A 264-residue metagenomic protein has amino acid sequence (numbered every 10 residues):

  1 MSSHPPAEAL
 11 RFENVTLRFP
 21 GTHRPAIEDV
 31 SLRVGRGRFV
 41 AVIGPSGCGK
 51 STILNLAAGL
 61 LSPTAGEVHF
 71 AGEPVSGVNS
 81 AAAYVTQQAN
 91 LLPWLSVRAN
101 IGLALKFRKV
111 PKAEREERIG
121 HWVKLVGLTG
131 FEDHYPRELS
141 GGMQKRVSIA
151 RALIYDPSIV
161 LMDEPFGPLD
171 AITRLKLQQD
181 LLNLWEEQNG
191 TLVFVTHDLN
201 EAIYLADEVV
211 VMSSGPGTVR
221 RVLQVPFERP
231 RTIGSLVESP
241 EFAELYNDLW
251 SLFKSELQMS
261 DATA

Functional and structural regions predicted by a protein language model:
I43-P45: The feature captures the beta-strand-to-loop junction immediately N-terminal to the Walker
A58: Helix-to-loop junction immediately C-terminal to a conserved catalytic motif
G66-V78: Conserved ABC transporter NBD signature motif
L95-L103: Short coil-to-helix segment of the ABC ATPase nucleotide-binding domain corresponding to the Q-loop/switch region
G102, K106, A113-F131, N183: Conserved ABC ATPase "signature" region
H134-R137, Y155: Conserved signature/switch motifs of ABC ATPase nucleotide-binding domains
I149: Hydrophobic anchor residue at the start of the ABC signature
